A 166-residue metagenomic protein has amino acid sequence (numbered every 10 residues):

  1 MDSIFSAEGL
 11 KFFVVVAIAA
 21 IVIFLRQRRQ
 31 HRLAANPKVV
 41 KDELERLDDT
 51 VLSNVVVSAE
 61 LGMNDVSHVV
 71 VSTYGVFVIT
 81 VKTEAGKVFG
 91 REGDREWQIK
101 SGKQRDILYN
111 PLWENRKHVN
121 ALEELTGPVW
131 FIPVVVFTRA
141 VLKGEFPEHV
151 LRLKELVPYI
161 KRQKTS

Functional and structural regions predicted by a protein language model:
M1-N64, V70-V76, K82-K87, E96-S166: Surface-exposed interaction regions that form or flank ligand-binding interfaces
G90: Acidic/histidine-enriched active-site and ligand-binding environments that engage anionic O-linkages
